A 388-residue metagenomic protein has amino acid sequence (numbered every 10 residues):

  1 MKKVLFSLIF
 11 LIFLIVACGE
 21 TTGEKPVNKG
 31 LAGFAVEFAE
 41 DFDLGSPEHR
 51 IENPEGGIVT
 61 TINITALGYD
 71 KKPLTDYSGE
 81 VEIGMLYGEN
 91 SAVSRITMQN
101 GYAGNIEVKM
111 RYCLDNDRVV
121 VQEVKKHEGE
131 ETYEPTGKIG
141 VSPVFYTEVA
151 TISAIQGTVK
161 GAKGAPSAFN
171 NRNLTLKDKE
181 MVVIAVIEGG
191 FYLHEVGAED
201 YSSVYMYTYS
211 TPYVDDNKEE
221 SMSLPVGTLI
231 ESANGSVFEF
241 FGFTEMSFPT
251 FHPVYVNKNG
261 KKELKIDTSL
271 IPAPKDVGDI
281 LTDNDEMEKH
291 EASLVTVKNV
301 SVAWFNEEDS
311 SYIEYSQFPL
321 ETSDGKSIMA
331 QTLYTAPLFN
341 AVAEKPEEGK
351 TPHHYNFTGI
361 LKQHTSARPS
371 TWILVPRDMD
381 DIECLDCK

Functional and structural regions predicted by a protein language model:
M1-V4, G19: Positively charged n-region of N-terminal signal peptides that target proteins for export
K3-V4, H127, N171, I266: N-terminal cationic leader/targeting segments used for protein routing and processing
F6-I9: Sec-dependent N-terminal signal peptides
L14-A17: C-terminal motif of bacterial Sec signal peptides marking the signal peptidase cleavage site
G19-E148: Core sequence-specific DNA-binding domains of diverse transcription factors
E24-V27, A35-P54, E134-K388: OB-fold nucleic-acid-binding modules
